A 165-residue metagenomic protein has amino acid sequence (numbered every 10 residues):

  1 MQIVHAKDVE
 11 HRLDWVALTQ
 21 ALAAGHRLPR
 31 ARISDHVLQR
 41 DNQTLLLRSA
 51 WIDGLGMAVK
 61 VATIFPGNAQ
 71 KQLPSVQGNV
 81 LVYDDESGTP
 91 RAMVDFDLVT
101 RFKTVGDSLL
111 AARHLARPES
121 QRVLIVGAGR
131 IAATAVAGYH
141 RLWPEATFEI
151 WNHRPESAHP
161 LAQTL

Functional and structural regions predicted by a protein language model:
M1-R101, L109, A116-E119: N-terminal ligand-binding/catalytic initiation module
R12, I125, W151: Active-site-adjacent beta-strand anchor residues
L115-R122, P144: Short helix-loop-beta connector
A128-G129: Glycine-rich Rossmann-fold phosphate-binding loop(s) that bind the pyrophosphate of adenine dinucleotide cofactors
A132-A133: N-terminal Rossmann-fold NAD(P) dinucleotide-binding loop
R141-L165: NAD(P)-binding Rossmann-fold cofactor-contacting core
